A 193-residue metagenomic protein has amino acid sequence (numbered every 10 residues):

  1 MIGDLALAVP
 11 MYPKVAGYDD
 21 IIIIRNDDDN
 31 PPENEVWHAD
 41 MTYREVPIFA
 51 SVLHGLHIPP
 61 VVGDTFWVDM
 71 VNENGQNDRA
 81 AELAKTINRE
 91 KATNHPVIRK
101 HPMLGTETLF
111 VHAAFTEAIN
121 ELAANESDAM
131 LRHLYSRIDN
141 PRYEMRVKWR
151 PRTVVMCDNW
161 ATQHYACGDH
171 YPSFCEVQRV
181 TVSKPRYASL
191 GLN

Functional and structural regions predicted by a protein language model:
M1-V154, N159-N193: Non-heme Fe(II) oxygenase catalytic core, chiefly the N-lobe of the double-stranded beta-helix
